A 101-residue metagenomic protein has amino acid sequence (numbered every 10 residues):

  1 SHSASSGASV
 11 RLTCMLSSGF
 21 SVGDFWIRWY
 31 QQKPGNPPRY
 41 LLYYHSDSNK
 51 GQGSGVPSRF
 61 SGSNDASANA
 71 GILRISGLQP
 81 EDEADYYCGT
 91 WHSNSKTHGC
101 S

Functional and structural regions predicted by a protein language model:
S1-S101: Extracellular domains of the immunoglobulin superfamily
